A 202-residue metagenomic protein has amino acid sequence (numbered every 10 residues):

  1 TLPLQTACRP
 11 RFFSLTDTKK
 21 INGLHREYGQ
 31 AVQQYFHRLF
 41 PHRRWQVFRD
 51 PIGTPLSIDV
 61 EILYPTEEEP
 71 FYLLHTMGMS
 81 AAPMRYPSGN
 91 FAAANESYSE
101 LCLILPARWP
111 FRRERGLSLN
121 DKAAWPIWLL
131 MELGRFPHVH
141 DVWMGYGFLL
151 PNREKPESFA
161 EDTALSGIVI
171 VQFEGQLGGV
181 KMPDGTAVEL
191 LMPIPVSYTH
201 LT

Functional and structural regions predicted by a protein language model:
T1-E69: N-terminal domain-onset segments
R38-T54, R135-I168: Short glycine-rich, low-complexity/disordered patches
Y64-G145: Aromatic- and glycine-enriched beta-alpha-beta binding-site module
P83-G89, A93-S97, M144, F148-V180: Short helix/strand-capping turn motifs
P183-V188: Helix-rich interaction surfaces within compact, conserved domain-sized segments that mediate assembly or partner
T199-T202: Conserved small/polar residues in nucleotide/adenosyl-binding loops
